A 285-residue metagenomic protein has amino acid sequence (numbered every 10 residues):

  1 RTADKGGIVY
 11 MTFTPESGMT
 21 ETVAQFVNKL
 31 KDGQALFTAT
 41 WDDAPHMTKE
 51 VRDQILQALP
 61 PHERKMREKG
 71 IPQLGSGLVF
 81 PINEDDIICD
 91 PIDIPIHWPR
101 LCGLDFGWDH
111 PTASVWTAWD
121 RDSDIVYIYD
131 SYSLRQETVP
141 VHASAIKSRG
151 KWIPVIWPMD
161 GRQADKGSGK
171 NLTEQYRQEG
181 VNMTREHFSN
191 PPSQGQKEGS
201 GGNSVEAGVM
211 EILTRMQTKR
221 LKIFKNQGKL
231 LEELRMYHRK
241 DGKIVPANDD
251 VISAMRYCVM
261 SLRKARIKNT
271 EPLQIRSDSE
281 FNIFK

Functional and structural regions predicted by a protein language model:
R1-L59: ASCE P-loop NTPase helicase motor core
F26-D32, D85, P91-D93, Q175-E179 (+1 more regions): Short, conserved catalytic or adaptor-binding loops enriched in Gly and charged residues
L30-K31, A118-S123: Short acidic-glycine loop/turn motifs at beta-strand connectors
A44-F106: ATPase catalytic-site recognition across NTP-hydrolyzing enzymes
E50-V51, L56, P111, A164 (+1 more regions): Class I S-adenosyl-L-methionine
T112-A118, R256: Short beta-strand scaffold segments in enzyme catalytic cores
V115, S123-P246, A265-N269, L273-I275 (+1 more regions): Mg2+-dependent endonuclease catalytic cores in nucleic-acid-processing enzymes, primarily RNase H-like
D250-A265: Stable alpha-helical structural segments in soluble proteins, enriched in small hydrophobic residues
